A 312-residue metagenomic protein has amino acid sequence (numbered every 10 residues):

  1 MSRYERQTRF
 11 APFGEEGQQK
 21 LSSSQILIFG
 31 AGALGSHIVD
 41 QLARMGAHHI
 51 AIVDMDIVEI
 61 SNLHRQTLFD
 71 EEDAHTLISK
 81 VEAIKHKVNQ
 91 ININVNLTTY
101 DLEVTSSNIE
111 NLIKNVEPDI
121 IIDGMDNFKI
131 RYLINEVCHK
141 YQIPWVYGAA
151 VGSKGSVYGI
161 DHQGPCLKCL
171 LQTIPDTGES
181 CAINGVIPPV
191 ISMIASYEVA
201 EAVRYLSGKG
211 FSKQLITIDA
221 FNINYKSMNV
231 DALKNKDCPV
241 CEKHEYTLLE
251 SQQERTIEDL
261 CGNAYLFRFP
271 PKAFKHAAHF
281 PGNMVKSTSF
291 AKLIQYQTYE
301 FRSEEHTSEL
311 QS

Functional and structural regions predicted by a protein language model:
M1-E304, S308: Adenine nucleotide-associated cytosolic modules
L310-S312: Short "domain-exit" segments at the C-terminal end of structured domains
